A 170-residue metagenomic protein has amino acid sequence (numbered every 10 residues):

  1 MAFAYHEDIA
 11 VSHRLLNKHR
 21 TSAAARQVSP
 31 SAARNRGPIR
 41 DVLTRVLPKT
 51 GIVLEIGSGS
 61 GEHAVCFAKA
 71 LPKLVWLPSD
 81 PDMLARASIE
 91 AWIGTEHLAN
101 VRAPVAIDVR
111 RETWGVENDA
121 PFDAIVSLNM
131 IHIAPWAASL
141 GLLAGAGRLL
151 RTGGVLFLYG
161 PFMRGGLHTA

Functional and structural regions predicted by a protein language model:
F3-K49: Class I SAM-dependent methyltransferase Rossmann-like catalytic core, especially the SAM/SAH-binding loop
T50-G59: Conserved class I S-adenosyl-L-methionine
L54, V65-T113: Class I SAM-dependent methyltransferase SAM/SAH-binding core
G115-I125: A short acidic, Gly/Pro-enriched loop at the edge of an enzyme's catalytic core that lines a small-molecule cofactor
D123, L128-I131, Y159: Residues lining the SAM
I133-A146: A short, conserved alpha-helix within the catalytic core of class I
G153-P161: Conserved beta-strand signature within the Rossmann-like core of class I S-adenosyl-L-methionine
M163, H168-A170: Short, glycine-/aromatic-enriched active-site segment of Class I SAM-dependent methyltransferases
